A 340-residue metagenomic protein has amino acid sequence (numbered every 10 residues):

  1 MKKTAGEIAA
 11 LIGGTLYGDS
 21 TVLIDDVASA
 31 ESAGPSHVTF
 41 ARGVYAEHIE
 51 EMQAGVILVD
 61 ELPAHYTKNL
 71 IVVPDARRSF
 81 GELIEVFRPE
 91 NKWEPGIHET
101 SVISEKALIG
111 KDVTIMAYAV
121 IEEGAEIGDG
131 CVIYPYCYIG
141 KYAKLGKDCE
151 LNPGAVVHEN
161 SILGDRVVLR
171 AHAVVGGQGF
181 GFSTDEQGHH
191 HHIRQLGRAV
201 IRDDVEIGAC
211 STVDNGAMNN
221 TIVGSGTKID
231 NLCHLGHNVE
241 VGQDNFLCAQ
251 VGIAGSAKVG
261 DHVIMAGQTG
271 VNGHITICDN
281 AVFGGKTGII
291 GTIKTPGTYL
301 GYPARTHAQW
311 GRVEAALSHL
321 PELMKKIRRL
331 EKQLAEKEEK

Functional and structural regions predicted by a protein language model:
M1-T100, D112, R166, H172-A173 (+3 more regions): Terminal amphipathic alpha-helical/low-complexity segments used for targeting or macromolecular assembly
F40, G96-T306: Structural signal for interior beta-strand "rungs" in well-ordered beta-sheet cores of soluble enzyme domains
